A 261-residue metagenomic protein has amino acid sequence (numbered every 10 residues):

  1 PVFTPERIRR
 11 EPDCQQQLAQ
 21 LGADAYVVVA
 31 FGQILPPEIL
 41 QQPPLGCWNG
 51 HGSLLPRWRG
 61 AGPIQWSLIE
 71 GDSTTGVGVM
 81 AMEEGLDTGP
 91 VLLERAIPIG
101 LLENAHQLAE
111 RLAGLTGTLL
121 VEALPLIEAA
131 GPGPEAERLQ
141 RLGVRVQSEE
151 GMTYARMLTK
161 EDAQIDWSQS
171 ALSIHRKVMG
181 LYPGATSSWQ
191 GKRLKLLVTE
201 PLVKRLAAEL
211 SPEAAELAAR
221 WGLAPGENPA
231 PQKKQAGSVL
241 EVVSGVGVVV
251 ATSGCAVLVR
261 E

Functional and structural regions predicted by a protein language model:
P1-P183, S244, G254-E261: One-carbon transfer enzymes
D162-E261: An anion-binding loop in the catalytic cleft
